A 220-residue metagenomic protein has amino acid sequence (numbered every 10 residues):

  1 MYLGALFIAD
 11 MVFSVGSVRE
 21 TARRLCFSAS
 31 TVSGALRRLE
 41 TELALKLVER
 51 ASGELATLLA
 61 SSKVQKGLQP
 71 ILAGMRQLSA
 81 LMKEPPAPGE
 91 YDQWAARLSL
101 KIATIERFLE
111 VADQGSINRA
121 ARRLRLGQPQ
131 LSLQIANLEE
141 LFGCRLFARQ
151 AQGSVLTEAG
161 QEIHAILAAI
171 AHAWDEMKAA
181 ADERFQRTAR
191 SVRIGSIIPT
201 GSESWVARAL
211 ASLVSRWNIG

Functional and structural regions predicted by a protein language model:
M1-D10, V15, S62, A95-L109 (+1 more regions): Short alpha-helical elements of helix-turn-helix
A9, R38-E40, L138, L213: DNA major-groove recognition helices of helix-turn-helix
V12-R24, V111-R123: Short helix-boundary/capping micro-motifs
S17, C26-T31, A35, S116 (+2 more regions): Helix-turn-helix DNA-binding motif, specifically the short coil turn and the N-cap/start of the second
R23, T41, R122, E140 (+1 more regions): Alpha-helical residues within the helix-turn-helix
A29-S30, R97-T104, Q128-P129, H172 (+1 more regions): N-terminal winged-helix
E40-T57, E139-L156: A short LG(V/I)-centered, amphipathic sequence patch enriched for acidic residue(s) preceding the LG motif
E54-L55, M75-L100, Q152-S154, H172-G195: Short helix-loop hinge/linker segments at domain boundaries
